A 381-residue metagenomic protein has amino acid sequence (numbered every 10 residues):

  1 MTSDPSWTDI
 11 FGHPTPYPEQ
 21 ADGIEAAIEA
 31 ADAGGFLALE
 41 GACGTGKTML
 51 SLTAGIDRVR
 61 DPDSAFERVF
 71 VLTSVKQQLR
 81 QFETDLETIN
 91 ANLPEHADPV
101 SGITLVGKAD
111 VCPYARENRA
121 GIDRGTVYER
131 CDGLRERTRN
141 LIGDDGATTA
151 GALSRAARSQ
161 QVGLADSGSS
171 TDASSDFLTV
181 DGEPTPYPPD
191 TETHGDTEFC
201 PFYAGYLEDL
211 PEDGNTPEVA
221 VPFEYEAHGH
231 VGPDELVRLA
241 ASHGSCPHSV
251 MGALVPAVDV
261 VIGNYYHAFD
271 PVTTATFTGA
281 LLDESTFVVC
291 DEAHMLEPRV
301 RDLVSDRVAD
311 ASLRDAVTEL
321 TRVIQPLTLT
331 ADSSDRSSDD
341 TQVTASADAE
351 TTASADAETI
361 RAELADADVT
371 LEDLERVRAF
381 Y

Functional and structural regions predicted by a protein language model:
M1-L39: Conserved pre-motif I regulatory segment
T2-I10, D63-R68, T73-V258, T341-S354: A substrate-engagement module of RecA-like helicase motors
P16-E19, G23, C43, K47-T48 (+1 more regions): Phosphate/oxyanion-binding active-site loops and adjacent basic polyanion-contact surfaces
A33-A54: Walker A/P-loop
G35, R80, T84, N90-A91 (+1 more regions): Signature of the SF2 helicase/ATPase Hel1-core->accessory helical subdomain module
A54-R58, D85: Hydrophobic residues on the short alpha-helix immediately C-terminal to a glycine-rich phosphate/catalytic loop
